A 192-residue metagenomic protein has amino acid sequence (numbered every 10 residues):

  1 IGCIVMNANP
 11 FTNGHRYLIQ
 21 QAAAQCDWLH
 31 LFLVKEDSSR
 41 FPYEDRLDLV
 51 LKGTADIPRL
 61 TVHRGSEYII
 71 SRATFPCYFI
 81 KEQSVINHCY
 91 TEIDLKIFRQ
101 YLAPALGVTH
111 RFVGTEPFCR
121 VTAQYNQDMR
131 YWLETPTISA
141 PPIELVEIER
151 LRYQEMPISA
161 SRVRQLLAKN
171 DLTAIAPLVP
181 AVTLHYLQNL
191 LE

Functional and structural regions predicted by a protein language model:
I1-E192: Nucleotidyltransferase catalytic core that binds NTPs
